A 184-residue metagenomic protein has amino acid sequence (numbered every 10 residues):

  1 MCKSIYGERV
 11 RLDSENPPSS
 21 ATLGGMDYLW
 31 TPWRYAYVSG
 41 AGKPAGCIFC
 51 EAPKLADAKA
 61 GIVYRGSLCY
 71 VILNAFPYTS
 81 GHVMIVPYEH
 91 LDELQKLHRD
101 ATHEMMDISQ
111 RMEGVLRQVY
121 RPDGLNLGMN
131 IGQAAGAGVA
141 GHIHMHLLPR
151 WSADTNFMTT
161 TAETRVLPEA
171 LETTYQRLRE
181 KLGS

Functional and structural regions predicted by a protein language model:
C2-S184: HIT superfamily nucleotide-processing domains
